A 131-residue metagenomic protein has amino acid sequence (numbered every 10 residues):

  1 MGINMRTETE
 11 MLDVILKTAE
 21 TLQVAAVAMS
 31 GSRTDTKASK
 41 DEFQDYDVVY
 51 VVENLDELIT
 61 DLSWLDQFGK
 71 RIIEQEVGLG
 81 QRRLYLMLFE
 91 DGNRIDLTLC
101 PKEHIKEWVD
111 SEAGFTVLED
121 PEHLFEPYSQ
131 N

Functional and structural regions predicted by a protein language model:
M1-M29: Helical scaffold of the NTase/Pol beta-like nucleotidyltransferase catalytic core
L12-V14, S32-T34, G80-L84: Short alpha-helical segments and helix-capping/turn motifs at coil-helix boundaries
K17-T21, K37-E42, L86-M87: Short secondary-structure boundary/capping segments within folded domains
T21, L55-E57, K70, L97: Short helix-loop boundary/capping segments at the starts of domains
A28-S30, V49, M87-L88, T98: Residues in well-ordered beta-strands of folded domains
G31-L65: Catalytic metal-binding acidic patch
Q67-N131: Conserved NTP/Mg2+-binding pocket subregion across the NTase superfamily
